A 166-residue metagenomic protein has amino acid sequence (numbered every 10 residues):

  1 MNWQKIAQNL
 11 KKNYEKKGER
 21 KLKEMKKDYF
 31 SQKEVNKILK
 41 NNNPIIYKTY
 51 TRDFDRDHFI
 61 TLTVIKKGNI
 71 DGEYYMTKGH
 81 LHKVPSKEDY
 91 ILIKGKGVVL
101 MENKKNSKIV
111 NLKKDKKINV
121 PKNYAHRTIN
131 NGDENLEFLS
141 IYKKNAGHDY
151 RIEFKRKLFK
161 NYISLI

Functional and structural regions predicted by a protein language model:
M1-N2, N9, N13: Non-catalytic accessory regions outside enzyme or core folds
K12-L112, I129-I166: Active-site region of the double-stranded beta-helix
K117-I118, K122-R127, G147: Histidine-centered metal-chelating micro-motifs
